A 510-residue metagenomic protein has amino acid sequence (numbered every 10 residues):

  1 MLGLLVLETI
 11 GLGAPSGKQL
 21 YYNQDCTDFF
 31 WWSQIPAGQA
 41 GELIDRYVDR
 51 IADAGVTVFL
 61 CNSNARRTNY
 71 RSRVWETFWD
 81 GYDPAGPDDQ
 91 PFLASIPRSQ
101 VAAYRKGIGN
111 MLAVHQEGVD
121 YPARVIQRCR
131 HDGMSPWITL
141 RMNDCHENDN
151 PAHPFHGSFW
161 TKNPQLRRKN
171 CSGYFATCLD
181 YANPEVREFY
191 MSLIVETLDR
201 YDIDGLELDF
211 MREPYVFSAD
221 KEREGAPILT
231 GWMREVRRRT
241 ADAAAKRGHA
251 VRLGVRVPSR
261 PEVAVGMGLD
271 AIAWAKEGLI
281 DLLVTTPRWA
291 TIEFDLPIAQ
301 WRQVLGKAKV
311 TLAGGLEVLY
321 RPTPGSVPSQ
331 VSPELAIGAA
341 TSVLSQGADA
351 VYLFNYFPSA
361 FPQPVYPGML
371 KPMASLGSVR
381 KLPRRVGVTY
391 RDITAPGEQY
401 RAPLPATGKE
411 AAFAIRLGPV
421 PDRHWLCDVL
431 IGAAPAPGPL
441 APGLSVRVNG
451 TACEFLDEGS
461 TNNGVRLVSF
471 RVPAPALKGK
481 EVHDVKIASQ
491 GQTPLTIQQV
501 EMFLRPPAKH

Functional and structural regions predicted by a protein language model:
G17-G41, D88-Q127, W137-E196, R200 (+2 more regions): Active-site-adjacent "subsite" loops/lids of carbohydrate-active enzymes
Q24-T27, R256-P258, L305-P333: Active-site clefts of carbohydrate-active enzymes
F29-F30, A37-E42, N64-N69, H115 (+5 more regions): Acidic-and-aromatic substrate-binding clefts and catalytic sites of carbohydrate-active enzymes
E42-T68, R200-D204, L279-L283, S345-A350: Catalytic domains of carbohydrate-active enzymes, especially glycoside hydrolases
V56-N64, L282-I292, S329-G387: Substrate-binding cleft of secreted/luminal carbohydrate-active enzymes
V56-V114, S218-A219, T285-P287, D295 (+1 more regions): Aromatic-lined carbohydrate-binding/catalytic grooves of carbohydrate-active enzymes
E185, F189-K309: Active-site neighborhood of glycoside hydrolase catalytic domains
A434-K509: Beta-strand-rich ligand-recognition modules
